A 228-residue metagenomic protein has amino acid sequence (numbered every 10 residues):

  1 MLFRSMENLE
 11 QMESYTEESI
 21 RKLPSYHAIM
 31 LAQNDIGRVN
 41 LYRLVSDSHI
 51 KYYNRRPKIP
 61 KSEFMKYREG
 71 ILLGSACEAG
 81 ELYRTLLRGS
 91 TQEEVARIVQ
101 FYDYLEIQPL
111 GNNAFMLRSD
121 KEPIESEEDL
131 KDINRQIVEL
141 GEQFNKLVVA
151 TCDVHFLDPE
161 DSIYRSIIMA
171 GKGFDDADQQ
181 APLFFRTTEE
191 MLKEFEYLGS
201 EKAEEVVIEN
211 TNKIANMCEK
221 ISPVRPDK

Functional and structural regions predicted by a protein language model:
M1-K228: Phosphodiester-processing cores and adjacent nucleic acid-binding clamps
